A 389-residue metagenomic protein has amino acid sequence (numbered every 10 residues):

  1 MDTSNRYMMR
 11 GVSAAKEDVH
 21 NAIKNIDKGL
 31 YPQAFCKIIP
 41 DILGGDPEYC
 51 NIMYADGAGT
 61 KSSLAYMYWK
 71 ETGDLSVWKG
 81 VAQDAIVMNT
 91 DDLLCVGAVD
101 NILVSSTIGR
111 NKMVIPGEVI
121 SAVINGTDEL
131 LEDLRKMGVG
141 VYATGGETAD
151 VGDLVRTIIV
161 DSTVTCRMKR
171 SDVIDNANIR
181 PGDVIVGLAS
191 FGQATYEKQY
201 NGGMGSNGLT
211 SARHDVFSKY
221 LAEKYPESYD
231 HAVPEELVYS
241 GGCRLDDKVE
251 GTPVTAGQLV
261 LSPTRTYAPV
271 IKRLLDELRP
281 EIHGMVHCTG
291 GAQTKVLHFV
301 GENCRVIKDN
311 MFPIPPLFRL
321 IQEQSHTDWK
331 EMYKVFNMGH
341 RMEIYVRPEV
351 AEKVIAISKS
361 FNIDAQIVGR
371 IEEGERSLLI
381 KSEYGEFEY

Functional and structural regions predicted by a protein language model:
M1-Y389: Helix-biased detector of long, well-ordered alpha-helical tracts
